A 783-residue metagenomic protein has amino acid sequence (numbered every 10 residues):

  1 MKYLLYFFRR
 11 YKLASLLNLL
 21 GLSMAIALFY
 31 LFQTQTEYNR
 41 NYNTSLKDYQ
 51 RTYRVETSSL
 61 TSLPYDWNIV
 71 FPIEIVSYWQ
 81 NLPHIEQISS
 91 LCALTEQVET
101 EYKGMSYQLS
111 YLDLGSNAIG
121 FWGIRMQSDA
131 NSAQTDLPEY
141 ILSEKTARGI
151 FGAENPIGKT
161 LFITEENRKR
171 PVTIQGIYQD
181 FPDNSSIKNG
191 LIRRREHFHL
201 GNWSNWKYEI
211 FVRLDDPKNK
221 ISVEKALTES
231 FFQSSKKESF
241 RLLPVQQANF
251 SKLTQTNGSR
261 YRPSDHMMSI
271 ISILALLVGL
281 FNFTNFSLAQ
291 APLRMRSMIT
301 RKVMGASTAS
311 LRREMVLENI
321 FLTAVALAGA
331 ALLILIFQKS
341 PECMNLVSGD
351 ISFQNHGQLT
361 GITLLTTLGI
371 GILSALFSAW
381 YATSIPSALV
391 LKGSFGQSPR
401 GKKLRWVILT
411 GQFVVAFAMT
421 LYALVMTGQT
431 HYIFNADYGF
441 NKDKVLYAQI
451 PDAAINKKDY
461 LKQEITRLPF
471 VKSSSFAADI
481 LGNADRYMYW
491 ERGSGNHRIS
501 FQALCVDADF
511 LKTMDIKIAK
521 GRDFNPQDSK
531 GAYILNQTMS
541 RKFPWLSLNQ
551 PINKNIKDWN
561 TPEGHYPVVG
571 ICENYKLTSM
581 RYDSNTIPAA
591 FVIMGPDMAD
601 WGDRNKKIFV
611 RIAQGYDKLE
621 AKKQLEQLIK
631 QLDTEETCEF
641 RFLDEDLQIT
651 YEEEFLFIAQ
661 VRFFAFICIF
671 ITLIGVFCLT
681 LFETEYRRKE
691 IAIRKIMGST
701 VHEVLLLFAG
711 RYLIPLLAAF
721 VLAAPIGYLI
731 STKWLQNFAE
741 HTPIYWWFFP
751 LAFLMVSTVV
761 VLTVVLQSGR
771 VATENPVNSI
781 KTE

Functional and structural regions predicted by a protein language model:
Y3-L13, L17, G21, G279-L322 (+3 more regions): Intracellular coupling helices
Y6, R10-Y11, L46, T228-S272 (+7 more regions): Membrane-helix entry/capping segments
R10-R40, Q50, R405-Q429, F440 (+2 more regions): Short, strongly hydrophobic transmembrane alpha-helices
A27, L31, R241, I320-S387 (+2 more regions): Small-residue-rich transmembrane alpha-helices
F32-Q97, H199-L200, N205-R213, S222-A226 (+4 more regions): Membrane-proximal extracellular/periplasmic loop immediately following the first transmembrane helix
G115-Q127, P138-R260, Q463-I649: Mid-to-C-terminal secondary-structure elements that act as membrane-proximal/extracytoplasmic interface segments
P263-F286, I658-C678, L722, I726 (+1 more regions): Internal alpha-helical transmembrane segments of multipass membrane proteins, especially hydrophobic lipid-embedded
E635-L716, F720, S731: C-terminal transmembrane helical bundles of large multi-pass transporters and their helix-start/helix-kink determinants
